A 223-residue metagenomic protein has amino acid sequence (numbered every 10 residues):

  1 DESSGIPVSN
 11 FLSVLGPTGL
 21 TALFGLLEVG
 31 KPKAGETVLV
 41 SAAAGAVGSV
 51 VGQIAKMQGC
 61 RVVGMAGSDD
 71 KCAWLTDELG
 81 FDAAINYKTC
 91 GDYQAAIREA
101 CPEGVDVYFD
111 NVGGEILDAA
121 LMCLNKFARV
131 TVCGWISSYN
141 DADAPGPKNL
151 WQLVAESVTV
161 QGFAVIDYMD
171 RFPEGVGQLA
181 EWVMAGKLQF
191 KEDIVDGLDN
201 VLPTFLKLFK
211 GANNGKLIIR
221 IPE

Functional and structural regions predicted by a protein language model:
D1-A42, K187: NAD(P)H dinucleotide-binding glycine-rich loop of Rossmann-like/cofactor-binding domains, especially the beta1-alpha1
T18-T21, A46-V47, E115-I116: Hydrophobic/small residue at the entry helix of a nucleotide-binding pocket
V40, K56-A119, I166: Adenosine-nucleotide cofactor-binding segment
A44, G48, G52: N-terminal Rossmann NAD(P)H-binding glycine-rich loop of SDR-like oxidoreductase domains
T76, E115-L188, I221-E223: Glycine-rich phosphate-binding loop and adjacent beta-alpha segment of Rossmann(oid) nucleotide-cofactor-binding
A83-K88, I194-N200: Short acidic-hydrophobic, aromatic-tinged amphipathic segments that line or gate anion-handling sites
K187-I194, L202-E223: C-terminal capping/lid region of NAD(P)-dependent oxidoreductase domains
